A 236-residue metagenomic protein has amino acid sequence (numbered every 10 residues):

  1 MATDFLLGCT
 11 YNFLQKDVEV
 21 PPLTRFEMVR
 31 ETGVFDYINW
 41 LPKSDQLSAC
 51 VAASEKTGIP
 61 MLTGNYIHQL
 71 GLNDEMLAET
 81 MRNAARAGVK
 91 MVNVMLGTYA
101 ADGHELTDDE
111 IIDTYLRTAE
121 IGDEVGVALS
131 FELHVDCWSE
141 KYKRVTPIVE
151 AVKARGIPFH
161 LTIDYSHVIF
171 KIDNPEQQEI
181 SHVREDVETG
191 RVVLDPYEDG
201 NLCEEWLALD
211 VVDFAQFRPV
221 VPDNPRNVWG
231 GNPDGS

Functional and structural regions predicted by a protein language model:
M1-M91: N-terminal pre-domain/capping segments
N12-L14, T98-D102, P222: A short, flexible beta-alpha/helix-coil linker loop
V20-T24, Q46, G103, T107 (+1 more regions): Alpha-helix capping and helix-coil boundary motifs
N39, N93, D213-Q216: Residues embedded in well-ordered beta-strands within globular domains across many folds
P42-K43, G97, K171, V220: Flexible loop residues that form catalytic and substrate-binding hotspots at small-molecule/glycan-binding clefts
P60, Q69-I163, I169-F170: Active-site acidic/histidine proton-transfer and metal-coordination neighborhood in alpha/beta enzyme cores
D123-G235: Acidic/histidine-rich catalytic cores of soluble enzymes
